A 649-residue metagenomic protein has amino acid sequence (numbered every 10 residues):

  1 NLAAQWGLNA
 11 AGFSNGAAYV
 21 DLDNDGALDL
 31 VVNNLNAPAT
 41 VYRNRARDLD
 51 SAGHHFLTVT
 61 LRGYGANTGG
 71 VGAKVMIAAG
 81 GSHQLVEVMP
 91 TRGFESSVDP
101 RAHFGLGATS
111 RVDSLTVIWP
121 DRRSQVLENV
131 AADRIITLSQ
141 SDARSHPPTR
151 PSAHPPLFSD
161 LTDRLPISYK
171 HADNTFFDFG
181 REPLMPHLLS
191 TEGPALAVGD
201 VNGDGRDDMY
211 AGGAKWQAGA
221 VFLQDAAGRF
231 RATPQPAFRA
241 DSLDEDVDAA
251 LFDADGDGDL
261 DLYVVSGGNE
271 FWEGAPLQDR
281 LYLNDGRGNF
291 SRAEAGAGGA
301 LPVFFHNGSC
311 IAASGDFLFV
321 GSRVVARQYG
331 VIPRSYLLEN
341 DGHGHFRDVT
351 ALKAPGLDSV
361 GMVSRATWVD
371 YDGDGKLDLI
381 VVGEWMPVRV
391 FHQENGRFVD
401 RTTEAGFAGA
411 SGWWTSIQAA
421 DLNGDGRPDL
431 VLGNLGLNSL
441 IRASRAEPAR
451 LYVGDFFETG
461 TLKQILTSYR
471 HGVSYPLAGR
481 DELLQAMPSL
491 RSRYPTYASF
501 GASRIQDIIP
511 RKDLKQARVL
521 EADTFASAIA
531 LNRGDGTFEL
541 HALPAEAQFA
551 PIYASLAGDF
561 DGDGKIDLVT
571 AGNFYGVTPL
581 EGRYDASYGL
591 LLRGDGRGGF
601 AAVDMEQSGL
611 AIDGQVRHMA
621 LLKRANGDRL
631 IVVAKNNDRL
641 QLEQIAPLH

Functional and structural regions predicted by a protein language model:
N1-A195, R229-F230, A354, R397 (+7 more regions): Gly/Ser/Thr/Pro-enriched helix-cap/hinge segments flanking short amphipathic alpha-helices
L8-G12, L188, A240-D244, A300-H306 (+4 more regions): Short glycine-/Asp-/Thr-/Trp-enriched loop segments that recur within the blades of beta-propeller repeat domains
N15-D23, E192-G203, L223, E245-G256 (+11 more regions): Beta-propeller blade termini
D29-N34, L115-T116, D208-G213, A250 (+7 more regions): Hydrophobic beta-strand segments that make up the repeating blades of beta-propeller and related beta-repeat
P38, K215-A218, G268-W272, V324-Q328 (+4 more regions): Short glycine/acidic-enriched loop and turn motifs that connect beta-strands
F238-D248, G267-A312, I332-P333, V349-L357 (+1 more regions): Asp-box/WD-like beta-propeller blade repeats and closely related beta-sheet repeat scaffolds
Q278-D285, P333-D341, H392, L451-V453 (+2 more regions): Beta-propeller blade signature
E294, G298-V369, G375-L377, V382-E384: Solenoidal tandem-repeat scaffolds enriched in leucines and small polar residues
